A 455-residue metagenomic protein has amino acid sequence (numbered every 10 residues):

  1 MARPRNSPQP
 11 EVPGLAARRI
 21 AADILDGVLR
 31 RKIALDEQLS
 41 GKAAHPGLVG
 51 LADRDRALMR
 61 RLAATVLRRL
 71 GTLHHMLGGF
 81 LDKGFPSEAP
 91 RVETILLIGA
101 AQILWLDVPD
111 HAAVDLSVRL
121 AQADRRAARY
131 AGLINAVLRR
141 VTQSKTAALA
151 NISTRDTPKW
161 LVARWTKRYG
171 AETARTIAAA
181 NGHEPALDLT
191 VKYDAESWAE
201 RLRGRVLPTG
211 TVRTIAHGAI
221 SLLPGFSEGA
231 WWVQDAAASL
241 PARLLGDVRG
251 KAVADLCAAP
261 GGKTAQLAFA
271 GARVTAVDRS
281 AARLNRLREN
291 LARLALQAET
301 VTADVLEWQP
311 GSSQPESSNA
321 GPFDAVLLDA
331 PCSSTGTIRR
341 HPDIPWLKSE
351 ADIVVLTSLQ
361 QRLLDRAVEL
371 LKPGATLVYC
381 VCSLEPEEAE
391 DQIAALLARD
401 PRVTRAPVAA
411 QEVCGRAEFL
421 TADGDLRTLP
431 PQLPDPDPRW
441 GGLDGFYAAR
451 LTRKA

Functional and structural regions predicted by a protein language model:
M1-A455: S-adenosylmethionine
